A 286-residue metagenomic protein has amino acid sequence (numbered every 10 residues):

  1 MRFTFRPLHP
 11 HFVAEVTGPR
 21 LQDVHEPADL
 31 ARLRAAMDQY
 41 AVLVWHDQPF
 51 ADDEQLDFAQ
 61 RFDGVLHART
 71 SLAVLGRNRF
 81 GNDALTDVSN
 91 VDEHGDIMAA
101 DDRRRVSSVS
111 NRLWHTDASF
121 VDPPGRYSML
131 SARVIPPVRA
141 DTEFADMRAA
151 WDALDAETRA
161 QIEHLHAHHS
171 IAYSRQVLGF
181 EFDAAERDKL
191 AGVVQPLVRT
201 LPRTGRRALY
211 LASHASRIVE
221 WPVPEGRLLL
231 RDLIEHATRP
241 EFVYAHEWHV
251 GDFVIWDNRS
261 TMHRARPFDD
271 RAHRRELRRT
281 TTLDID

Functional and structural regions predicted by a protein language model:
R2-I255, R259-D286: Fe(II)/2-oxoglutarate oxygenase catalytic core
